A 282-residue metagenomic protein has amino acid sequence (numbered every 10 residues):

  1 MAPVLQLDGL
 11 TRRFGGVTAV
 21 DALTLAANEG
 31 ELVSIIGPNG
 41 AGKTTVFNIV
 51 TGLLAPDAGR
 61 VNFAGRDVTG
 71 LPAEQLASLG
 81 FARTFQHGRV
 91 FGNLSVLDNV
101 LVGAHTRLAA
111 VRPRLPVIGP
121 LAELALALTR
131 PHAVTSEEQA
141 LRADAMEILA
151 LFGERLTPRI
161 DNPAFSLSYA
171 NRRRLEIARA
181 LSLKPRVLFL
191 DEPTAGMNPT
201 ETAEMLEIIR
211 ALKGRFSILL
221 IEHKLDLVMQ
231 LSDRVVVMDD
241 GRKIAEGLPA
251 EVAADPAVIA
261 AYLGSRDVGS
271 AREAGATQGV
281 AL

Functional and structural regions predicted by a protein language model:
A2-L282: Glycine-rich phosphate-binding loops of nucleotide-dependent enzymes
